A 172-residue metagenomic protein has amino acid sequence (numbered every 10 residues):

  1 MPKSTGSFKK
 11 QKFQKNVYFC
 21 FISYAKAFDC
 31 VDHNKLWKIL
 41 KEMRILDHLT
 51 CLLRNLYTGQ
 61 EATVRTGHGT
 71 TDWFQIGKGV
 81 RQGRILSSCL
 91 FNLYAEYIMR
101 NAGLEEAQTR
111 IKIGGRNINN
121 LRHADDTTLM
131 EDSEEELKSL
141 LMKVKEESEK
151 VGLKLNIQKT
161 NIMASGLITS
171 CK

Functional and structural regions predicted by a protein language model:
M1-K172: Nucleotidyl polymerases of mobile genetic elements and RNA viruses
